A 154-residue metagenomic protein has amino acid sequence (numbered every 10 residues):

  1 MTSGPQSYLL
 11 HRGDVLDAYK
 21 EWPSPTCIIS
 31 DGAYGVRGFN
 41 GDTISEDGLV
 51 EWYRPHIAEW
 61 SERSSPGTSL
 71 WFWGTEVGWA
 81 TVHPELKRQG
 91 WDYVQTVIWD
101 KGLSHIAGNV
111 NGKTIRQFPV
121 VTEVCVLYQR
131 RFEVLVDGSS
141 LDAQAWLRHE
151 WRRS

Functional and structural regions predicted by a protein language model:
T2-S154: Core catalytic lobe of class I
